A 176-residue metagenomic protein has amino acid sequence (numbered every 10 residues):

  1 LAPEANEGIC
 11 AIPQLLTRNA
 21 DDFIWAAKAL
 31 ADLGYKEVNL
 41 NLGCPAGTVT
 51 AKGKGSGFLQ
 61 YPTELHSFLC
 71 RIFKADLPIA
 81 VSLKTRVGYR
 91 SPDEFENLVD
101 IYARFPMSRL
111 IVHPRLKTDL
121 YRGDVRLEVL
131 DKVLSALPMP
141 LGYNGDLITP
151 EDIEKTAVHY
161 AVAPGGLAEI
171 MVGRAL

Functional and structural regions predicted by a protein language model:
L1-L176: Flavin-dependent oxidoreductase catalytic cores
